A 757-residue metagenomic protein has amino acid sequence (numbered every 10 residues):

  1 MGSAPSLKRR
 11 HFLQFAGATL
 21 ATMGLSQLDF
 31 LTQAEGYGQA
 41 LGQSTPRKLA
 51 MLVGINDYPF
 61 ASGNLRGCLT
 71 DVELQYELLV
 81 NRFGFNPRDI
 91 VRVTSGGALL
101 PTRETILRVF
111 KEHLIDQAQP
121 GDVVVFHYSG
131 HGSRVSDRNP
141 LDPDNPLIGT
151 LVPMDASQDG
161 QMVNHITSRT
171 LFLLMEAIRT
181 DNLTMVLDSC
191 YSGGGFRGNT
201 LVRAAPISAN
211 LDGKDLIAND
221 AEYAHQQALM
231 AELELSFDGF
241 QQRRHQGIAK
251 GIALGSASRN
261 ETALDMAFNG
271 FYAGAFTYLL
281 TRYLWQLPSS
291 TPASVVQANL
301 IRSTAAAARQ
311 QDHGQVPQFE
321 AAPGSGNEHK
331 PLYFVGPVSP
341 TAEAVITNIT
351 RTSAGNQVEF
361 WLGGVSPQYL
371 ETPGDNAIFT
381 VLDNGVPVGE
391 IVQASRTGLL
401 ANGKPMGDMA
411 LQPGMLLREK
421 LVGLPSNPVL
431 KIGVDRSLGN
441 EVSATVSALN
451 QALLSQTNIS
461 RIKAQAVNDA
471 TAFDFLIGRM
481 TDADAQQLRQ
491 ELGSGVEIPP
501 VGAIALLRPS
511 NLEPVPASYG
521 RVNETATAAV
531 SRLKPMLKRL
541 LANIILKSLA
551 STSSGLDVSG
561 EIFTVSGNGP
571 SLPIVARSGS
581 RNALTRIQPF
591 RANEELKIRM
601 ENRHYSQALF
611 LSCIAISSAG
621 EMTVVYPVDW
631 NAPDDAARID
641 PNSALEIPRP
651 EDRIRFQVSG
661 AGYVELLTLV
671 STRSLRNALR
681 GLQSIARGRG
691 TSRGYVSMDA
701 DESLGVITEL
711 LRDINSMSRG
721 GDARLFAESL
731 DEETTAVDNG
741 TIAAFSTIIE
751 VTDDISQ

Functional and structural regions predicted by a protein language model:
M1-G149, V365, I755: Boundary/activation segment at the start of structured domains
G36-Q43, A50, L235-G251, N260 (+2 more regions): Caspase-like cysteine protease fold
R47, P101-A204, D212-I217, P292 (+1 more regions): Caspase-like (clan CD) cysteine peptidase catalytic core
G54, N164, S168, F172-Q311 (+3 more regions): Active-site-proximal C-terminal subdomain of hydrolase catalytic domains
D375-S426: Beta-strand/loop-dominated core regions that host nucleotide or nucleotide-derived cofactor-binding catalytic loops
N427, G433, S437-A444, L488 (+2 more regions): Secretory-pathway glycoprotein ectodomains that are cysteine- and/or Ser/Thr/Pro-rich
D435-D474: Interaction modules related to DNA damage response and DNA replication/repair
N458-P509: Short, well-ordered secondary-structure micro-motifs within conserved domains or adaptor modules
